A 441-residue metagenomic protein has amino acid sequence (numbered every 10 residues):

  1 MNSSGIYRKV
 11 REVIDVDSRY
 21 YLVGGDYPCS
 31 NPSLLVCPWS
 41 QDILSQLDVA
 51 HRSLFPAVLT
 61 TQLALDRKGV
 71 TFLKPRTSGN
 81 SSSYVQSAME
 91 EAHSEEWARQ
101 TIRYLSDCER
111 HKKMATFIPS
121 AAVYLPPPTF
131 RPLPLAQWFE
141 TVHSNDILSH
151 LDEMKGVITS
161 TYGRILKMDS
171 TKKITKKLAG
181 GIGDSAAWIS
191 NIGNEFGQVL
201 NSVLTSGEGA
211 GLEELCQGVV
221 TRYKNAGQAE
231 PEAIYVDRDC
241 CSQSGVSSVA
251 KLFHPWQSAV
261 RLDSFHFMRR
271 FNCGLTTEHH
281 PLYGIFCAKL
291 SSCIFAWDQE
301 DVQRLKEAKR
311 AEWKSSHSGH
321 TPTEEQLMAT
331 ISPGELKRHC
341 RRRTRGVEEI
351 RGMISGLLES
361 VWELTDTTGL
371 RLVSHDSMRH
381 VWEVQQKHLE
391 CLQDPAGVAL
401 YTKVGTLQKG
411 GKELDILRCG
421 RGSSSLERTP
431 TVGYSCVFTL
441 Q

Functional and structural regions predicted by a protein language model:
M1-Q46: Short, conserved DNA-binding cores of transcription-related domains
M1-R19, R164, M168, D394-K409: Long, contiguous regulatory modules within eukaryotic nuclear regulatory proteins
S33-I147, L151-V157: Intrinsically disordered, low-complexity acidic and serine/threonine/proline-rich regulatory regions
Q41-L44, L178-I182, V203-S206, C216-G218 (+3 more regions): Short coil/turn segments at secondary-structure boundaries
C108-A233, C240: RNase H-like nuclease fold core
I234-I331: Conserved beta-strand -> loop -> alpha-helix junction used to position metal-binding or nucleic-acid-contacting
R238-D239, E300-Q441: Acidic/histidine-rich catalytic cores and adjacent linkers of DNA breakage/strand-transfer/modification proteins
